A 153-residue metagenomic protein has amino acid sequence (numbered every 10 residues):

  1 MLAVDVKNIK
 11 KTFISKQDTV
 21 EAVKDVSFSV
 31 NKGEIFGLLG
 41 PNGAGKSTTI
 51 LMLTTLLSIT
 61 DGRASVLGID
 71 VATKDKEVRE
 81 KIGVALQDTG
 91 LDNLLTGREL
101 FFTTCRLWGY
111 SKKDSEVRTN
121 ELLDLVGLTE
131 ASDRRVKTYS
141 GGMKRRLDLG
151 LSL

Functional and structural regions predicted by a protein language model:
M1-V6, K10-D25, S29-K32, D75: A short, flexible loop at the N-terminus of ABC-type nucleotide-binding domains that lies
P41-G45: Walker A (P-loop) phosphate-binding loop of ABC-type ATPase nucleotide-binding domains
T54: Helix-to-loop junction immediately C-terminal to a conserved catalytic motif
G62-T73, E77-V78: Conserved ABC transporter NBD signature motif
F102, R106, K113-A131: Conserved ABC ATPase "signature" region
L149: Hydrophobic anchor residue at the start of the ABC signature
